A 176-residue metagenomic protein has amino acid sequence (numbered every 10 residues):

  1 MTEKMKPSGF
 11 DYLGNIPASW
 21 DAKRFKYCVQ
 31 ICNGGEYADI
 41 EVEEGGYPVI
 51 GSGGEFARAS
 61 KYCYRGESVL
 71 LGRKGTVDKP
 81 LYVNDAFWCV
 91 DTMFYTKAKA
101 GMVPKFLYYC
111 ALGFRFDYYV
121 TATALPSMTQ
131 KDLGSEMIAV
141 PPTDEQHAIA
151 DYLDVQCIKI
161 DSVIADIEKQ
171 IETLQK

Functional and structural regions predicted by a protein language model:
K4-E36, I40-G51, S135, A139 (+3 more regions): Non-catalytic DNA-recognition/assembly elements of restriction-modification systems
D39-V42, Y119-A124, A165: A short, aromatic/hydrophobic, helix- or strand-capping loop or linear motif that either lines the entrance/gate
E41, K61-Y64, K176: Short glycine/proline-enriched turns and hinge-like loops at secondary-structure junctions
G51-D117, T121-G134: A short beta-sheet element
Q130-L133, D154, K176: ATP/adenylate-binding site constellation spanning eukaryotic-like Ser/Thr protein kinases, ABC-transporter
Q156, I160, I164-I167, I171-L174: Amphipathic alpha-helical coiled-coil segments
